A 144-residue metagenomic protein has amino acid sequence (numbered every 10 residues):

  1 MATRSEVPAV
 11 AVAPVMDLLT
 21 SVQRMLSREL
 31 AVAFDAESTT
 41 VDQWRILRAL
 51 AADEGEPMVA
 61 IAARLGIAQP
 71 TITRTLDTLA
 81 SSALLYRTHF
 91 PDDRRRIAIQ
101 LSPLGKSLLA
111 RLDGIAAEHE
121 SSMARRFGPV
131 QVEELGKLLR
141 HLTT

Functional and structural regions predicted by a protein language model:
M1-E37, K137, H141: N-terminal leader segment of winged-helix/HTH proteins
P8-V10, A63, A68-Q69, R74-S81: Long, contiguous secondary-structure blocks with strong helical propensity
T20-Q23, R48-A52, D113, R140: Short, locally clustered residues in the helix-turn-helix/winged-helix DNA-binding domain
R24, R28-T71: N-terminal helix-turn-helix DNA-binding core of bacterial DNA-binding proteins
S27, D77-K137: Charged, amphipathic alpha-helical coiled-coil/dimerization segments
V32, A36, A52, T78 (+4 more regions): Conserved amphipathic alpha-helical interaction elements at protein-protein interfaces in regulatory, energy-coupling
